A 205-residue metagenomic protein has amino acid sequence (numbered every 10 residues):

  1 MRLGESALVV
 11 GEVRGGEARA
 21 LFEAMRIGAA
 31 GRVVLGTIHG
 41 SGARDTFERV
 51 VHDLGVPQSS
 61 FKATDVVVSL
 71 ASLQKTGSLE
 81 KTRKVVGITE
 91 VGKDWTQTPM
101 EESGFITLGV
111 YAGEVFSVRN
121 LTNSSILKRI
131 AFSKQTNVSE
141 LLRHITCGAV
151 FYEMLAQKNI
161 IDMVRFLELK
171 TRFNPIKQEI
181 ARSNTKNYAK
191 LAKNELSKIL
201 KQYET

Functional and structural regions predicted by a protein language model:
M1-L73: Switch/coupling sub-region of P-loop NTPases
E5, E12, E17, E23 (+11 more regions): Glutamate identity and glutamate-enriched acidic tracts
E17, G42, N137, D162-R165: Intrinsic-disorder/low-complexity, polar/charged segments
F22, F47, F61, F105 (+8 more regions): Phenylalanine-focused residue identity feature
R32-G40, Q58-T64, E80-S103, N184-K193: Short, Lys/Arg-enriched charge-dense amphipathic segments
D45-F61, V66-V68, T76-T82, Q178-T205: A hydrophobic alpha-helix/topogenic segment detector that preferentially activates on transmembrane helices
V66-A156: Conserved P-loop NTPase
H144-T205: Terminal-proximal interaction/regulatory segments of ATP-powered molecular machines
